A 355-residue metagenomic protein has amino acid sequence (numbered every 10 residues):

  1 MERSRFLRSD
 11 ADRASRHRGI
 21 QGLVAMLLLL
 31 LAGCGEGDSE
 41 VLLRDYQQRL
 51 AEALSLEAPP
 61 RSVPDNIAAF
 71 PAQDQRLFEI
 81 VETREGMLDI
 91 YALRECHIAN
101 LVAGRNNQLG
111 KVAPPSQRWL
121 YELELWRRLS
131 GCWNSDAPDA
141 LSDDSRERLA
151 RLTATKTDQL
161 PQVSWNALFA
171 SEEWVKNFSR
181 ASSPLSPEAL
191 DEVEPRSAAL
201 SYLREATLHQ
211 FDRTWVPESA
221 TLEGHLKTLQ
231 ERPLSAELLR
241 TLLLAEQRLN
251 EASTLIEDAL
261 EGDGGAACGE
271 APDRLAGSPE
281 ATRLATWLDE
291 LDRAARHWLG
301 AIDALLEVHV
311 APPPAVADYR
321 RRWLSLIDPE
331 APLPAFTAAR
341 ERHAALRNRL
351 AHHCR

Functional and structural regions predicted by a protein language model:
M1-R5, R320-W323: A broadly tuned "polar low-complexity/structure-edge" signature
R3-L23: Bacterial N-terminal signal peptides that target proteins for export
L30-G33: C-terminal motif of bacterial Sec signal peptides marking the signal peptidase cleavage site
G37-S62, T228-R355: A cross-kingdom marker for long, charged
S39-E192: N-terminal Sec/ER secretory leader and immediately downstream segment of secreted/extracellular precursors
Y46, L50, L77, M87 (+15 more regions): Generic structural signal of hydrophobic/aromatic residues within well-ordered alpha-helices of folded domains
R148-E257: Extended, low-hydrophobicity segments enriched in charged/polar residues
